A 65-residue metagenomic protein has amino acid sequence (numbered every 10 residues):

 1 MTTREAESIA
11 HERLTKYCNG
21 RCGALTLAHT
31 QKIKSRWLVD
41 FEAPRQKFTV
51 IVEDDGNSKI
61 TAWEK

Functional and structural regions predicted by a protein language model:
M1-L25: Short, non-transmembrane alpha-helical segments in secretory-pathway proteins
R21-K65: Exposed beta-strand-loop-beta-strand "reactive/processing" segments of non-cytosolic proteins
